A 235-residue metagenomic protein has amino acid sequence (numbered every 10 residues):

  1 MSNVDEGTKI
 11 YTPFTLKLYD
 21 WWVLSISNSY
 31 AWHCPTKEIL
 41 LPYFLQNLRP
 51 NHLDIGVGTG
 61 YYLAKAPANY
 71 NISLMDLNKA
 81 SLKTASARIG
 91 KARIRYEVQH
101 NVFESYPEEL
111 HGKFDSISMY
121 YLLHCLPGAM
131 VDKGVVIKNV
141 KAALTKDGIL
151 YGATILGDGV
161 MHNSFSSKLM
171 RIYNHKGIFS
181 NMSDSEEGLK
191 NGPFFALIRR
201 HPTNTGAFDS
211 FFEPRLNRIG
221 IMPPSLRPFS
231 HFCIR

Functional and structural regions predicted by a protein language model:
M1-L48, Y61, D158-G159: Conserved class I S-adenosyl-L-methionine
R49, F114-D115: Local beta-strand N-terminus motif with an aromatic residue
N51-Y106: Class I SAM-dependent methyltransferase SAM/SAH-binding core
S118: A conserved beta-strand element that flanks and buttresses the S-adenosyl-L-methionine
H124-A129: A short His-aromatic
G134-I149: A short glycine-rich, Lys/Arg-flanked "PGG" loop and its adjoining helix->strand segment in the class I
Y151-A196: C-terminal alpha-helical "lid/dimerization" subdomain adjacent to the S-adenosyl-L-methionine
F195-M222, L226, F232-R235: Core SAM-dependent methyltransferase catalytic element
